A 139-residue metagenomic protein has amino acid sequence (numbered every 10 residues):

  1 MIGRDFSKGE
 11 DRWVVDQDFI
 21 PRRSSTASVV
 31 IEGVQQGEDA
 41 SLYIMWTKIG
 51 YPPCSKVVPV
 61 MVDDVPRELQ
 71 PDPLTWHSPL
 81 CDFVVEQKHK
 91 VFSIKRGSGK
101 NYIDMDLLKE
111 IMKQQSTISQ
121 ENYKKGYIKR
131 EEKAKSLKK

Functional and structural regions predicted by a protein language model:
M1-K139: C-terminus-biased signal that marks the final domain/tail of proteins
